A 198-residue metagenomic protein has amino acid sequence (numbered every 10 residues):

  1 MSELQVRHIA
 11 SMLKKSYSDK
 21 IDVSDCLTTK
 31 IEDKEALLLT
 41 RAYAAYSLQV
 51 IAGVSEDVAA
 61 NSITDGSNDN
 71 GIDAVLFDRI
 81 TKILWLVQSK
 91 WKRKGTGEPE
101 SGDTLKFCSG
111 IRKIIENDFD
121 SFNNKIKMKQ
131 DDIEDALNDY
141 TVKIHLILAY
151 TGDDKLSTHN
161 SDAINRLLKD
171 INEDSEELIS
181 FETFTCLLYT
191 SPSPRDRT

Functional and structural regions predicted by a protein language model:
M1-L38: Interdomain/boundary linker segments immediately adjacent to catalytic/signaling cores
S2-Q5, D22, E32, S55 (+3 more regions): Serine/threonine-rich low-complexity intrinsically disordered regions
C26, C108, C186-Y189: Generic recognition of cysteine residues
L27, I31, V58-A59, G71 (+1 more regions): Generic preference for well-ordered secondary structure
A36-H145, A149-I164, I179-F184: Catalytic centers of nucleases
L167-I171: C-terminal, active-site-flanking charged/polar segments
N172-L188: A generic structural motif
Y189-T198: Conserved small/polar residues in nucleotide/adenosyl-binding loops
